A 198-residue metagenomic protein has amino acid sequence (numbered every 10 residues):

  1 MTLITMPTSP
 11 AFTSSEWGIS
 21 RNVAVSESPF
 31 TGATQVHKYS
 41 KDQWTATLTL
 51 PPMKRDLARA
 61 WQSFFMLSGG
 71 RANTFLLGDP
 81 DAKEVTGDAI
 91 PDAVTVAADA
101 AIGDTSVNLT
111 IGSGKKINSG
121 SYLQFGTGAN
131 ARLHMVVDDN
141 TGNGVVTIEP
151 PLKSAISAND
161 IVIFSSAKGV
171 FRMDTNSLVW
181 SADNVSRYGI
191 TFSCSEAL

Functional and structural regions predicted by a protein language model:
M1-L198: Extracellular/virion structural assembly segments
